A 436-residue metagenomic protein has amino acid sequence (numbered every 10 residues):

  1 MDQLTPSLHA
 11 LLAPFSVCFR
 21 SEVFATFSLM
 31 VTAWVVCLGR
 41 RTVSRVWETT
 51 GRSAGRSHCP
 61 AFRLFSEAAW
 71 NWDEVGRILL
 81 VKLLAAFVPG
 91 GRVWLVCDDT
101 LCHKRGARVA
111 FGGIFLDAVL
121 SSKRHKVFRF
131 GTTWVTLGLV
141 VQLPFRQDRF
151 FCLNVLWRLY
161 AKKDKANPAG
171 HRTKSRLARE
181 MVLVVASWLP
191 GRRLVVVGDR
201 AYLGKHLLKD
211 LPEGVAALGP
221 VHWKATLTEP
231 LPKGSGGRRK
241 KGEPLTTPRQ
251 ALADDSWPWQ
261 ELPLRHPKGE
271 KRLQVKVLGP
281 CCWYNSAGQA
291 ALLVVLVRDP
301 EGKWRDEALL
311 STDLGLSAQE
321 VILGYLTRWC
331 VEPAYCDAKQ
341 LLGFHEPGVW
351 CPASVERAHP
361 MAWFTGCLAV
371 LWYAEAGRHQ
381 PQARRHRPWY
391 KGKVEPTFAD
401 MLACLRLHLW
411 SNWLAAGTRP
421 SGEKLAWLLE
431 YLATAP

Functional and structural regions predicted by a protein language model:
M1-F15, T50, G91, A107-V109 (+1 more regions): Single, function-defining residue in the core of a domain
M1-S66, W70: Gly/serine-rich nucleotide phosphate-binding loop at the start of the catalytic core of nucleotide/ADP-ribose-handling
C18-T26, R124-F130, V349-H359: Structural motif
A25-S28, S44, C59, G131 (+3 more regions): Non-catalytic, well-ordered alpha-helical scaffold segments
V35, T50, L64-D73, S122 (+2 more regions): Short secondary-structure transition/capping motifs
T42, S57, V75, L79-L80 (+4 more regions): Generic hydrophobic, aliphatic-rich segments that mediate packing or membrane embedding
G51-G55, V75-R77, D199: Short, surface-exposed loop/strand segments
S66-L159, L278-C282: Active-site-proximal, Lys/Arg-enriched surface segment that forms a nucleic-acid-binding/basic interface patch
